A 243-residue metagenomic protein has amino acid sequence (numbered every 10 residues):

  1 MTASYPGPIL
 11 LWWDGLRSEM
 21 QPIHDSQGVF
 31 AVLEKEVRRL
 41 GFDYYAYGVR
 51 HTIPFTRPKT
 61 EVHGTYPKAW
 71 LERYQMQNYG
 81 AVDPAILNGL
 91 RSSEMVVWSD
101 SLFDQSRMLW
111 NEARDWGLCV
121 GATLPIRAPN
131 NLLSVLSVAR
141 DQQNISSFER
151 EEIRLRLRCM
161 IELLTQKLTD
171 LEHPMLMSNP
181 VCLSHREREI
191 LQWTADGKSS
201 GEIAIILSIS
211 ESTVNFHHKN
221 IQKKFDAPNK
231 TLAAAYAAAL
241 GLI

Functional and structural regions predicted by a protein language model:
T2-R17, S26, L136-S184: Juxtadomain coupling helices with adjacent low-complexity linkers
E19-V32: Signal-transducing coiled-coil linker helices
V49-E72: GAF sensory/regulatory domain recognition with acknowledged cross-activation on helical regulatory dimers
G64-R114: Regulatory sensory and allosteric helical modules in signal-transduction proteins and certain transcription factors
V120-R127: Short hydrophobic beta-strand micro-motif common in sensory/regulatory domains
R186-I190: The N-cap/first-turn positions of alpha helices within or immediately adjacent to helix-turn-helix DNA-binding domains
S199-L232: Recognition helix of helix-turn-helix DNA-binding domains
K230-G241: Short, basic, alpha-helical segments at the C-terminal edge of helix-turn-helix-like DNA-binding modules
